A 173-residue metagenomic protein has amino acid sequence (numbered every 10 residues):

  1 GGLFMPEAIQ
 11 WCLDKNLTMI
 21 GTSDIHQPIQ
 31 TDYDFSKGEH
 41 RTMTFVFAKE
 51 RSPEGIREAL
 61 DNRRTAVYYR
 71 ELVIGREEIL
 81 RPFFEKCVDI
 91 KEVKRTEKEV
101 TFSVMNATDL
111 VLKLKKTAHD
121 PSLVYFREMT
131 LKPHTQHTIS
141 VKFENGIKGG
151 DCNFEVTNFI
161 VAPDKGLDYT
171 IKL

Functional and structural regions predicted by a protein language model:
G1-L173: Charged catalytic cores and adjacent phosphate/nucleic-acid-binding surfaces used for phosphate/nucleic-acid chemistry
